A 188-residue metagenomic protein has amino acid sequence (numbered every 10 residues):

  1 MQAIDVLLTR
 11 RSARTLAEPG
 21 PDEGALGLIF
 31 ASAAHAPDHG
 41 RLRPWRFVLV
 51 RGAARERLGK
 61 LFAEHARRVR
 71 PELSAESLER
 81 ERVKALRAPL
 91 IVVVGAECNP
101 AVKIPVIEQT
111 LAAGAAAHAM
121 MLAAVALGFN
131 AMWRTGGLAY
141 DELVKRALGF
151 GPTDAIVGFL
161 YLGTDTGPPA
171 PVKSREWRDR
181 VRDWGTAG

Functional and structural regions predicted by a protein language model:
M1-R87, G188: N-terminal amphipathic, basic helical "cap/leader" segment at the start of enzyme domains
A3-S12, P152, I156-G188: C-terminal helix-cap and adjacent tail motif
A17, F30, L90, V94-K103 (+1 more regions): Helix-biased detector of long, well-ordered alpha-helical tracts
A33, V92, C98-R146: Small-aliphatic-rich amphipathic alpha-helix that forms the alpha element of a beta-alpha
P44-W45, A88-I91, A119, I156-V157: Short, surface-exposed beta-edge/turn micro-motifs
G52, L143-V144, F150-G151: Short Asp/Glu-rich motifs
H65-A66, G149-P152: Short, hinge-like loop/turn segments at secondary-structure boundaries
